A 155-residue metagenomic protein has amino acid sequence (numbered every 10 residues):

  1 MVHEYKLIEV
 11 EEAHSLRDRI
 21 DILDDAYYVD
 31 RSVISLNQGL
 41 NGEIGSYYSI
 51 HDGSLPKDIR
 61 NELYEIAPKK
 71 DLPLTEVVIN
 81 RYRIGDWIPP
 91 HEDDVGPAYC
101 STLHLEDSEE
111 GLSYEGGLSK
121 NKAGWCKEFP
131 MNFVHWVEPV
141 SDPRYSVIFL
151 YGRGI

Functional and structural regions predicted by a protein language model:
M1-K70: Non-heme Fe(II)/2-oxoglutarate
P68-I155: Catalytic core of non-heme Fe(II) oxygenases with the double-stranded beta-helix
